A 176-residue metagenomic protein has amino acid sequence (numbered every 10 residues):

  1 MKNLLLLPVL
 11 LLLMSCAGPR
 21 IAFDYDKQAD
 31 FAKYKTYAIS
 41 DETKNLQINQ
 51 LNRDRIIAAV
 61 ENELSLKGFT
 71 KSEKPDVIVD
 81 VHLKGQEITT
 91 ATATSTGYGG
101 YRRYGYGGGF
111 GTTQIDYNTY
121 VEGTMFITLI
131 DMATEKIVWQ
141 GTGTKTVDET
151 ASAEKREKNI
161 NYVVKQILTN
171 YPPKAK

Functional and structural regions predicted by a protein language model:
M1-L5: Positively charged n-region of N-terminal signal peptides that target proteins for export
L12-S15: C-terminal motif of bacterial Sec signal peptides marking the signal peptidase cleavage site
A17-Q28, Y117-M125, L129-K176: C-terminal/domain-edge helix-coil "capping" segments
R20-T36, S40-K44: Sec-dependent signal peptide cleavage junction
F31-K35, G68-P75, L129-K136: A short, structured loop/turn motif at beta-sheet edges
T36-I88: N-terminal segment of the mature soluble domain
V81-K136, T144: Surface-exposed short loop/turn segments
